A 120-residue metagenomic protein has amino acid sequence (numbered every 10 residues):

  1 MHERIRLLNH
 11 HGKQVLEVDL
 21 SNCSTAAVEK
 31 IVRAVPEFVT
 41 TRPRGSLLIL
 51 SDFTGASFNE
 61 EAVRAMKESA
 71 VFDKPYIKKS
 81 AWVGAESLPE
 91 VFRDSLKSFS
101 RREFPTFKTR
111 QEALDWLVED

Functional and structural regions predicted by a protein language model:
M1-D120: Amphipathic, Lys/Arg-enriched alpha-helical "gate/interface" segment within cytosolic domains that mediates
